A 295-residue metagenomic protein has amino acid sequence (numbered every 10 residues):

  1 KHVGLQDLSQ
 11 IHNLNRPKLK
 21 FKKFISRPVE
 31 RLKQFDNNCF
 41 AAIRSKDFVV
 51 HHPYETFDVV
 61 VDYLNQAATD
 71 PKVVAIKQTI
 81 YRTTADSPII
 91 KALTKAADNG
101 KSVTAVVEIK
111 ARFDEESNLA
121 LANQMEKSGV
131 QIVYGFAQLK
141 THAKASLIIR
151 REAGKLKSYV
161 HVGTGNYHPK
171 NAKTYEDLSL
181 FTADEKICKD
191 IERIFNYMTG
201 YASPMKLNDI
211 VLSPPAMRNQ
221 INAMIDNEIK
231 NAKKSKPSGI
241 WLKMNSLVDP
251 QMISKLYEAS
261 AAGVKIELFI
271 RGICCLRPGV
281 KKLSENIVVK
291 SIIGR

Functional and structural regions predicted by a protein language model:
K1-I240, E258-A262, C274-R295: N-terminal localization/anchoring segments of enzymes in phospholipid and broader phosphate metabolism
K243: Short, flexible helix-loop junctions that flank or precede catalytic/ligand sites
L247-D249, I273-L276: Short, catalytically relevant binding-site loops at active-site mouths
P250-I253, Y257: Glycine/threonine-rich ATP-lid/beta-loop region of ATP-binding domains
K265-F269: Hydrophobic alpha/beta core scaffold segments
